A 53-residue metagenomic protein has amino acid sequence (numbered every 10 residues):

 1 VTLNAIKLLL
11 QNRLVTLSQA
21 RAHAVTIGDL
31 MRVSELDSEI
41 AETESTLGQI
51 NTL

Functional and structural regions predicted by a protein language model:
T2-A20, E39: Short amphipathic alpha-helical heptad-repeat segments
L3, L17, I27, E44-L47: N-terminal compositionally biased, intrinsically disordered segments and leader/signal-like regions
Q11, L30-E42: Short, charged, amphipathic alpha-helical segments
A41-L53: Amphipathic alpha-helical coiled-coil segments
